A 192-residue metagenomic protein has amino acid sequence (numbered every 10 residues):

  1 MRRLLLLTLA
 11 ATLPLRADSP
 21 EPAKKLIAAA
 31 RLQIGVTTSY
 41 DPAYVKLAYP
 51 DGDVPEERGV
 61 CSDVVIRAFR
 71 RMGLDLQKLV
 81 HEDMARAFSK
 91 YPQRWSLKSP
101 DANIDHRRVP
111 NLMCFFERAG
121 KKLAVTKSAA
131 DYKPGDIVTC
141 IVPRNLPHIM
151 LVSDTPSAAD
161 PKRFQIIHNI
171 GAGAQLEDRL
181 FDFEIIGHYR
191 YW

Functional and structural regions predicted by a protein language model:
M1-L6: N-terminal export leaders
T8-A17: Hydrophobic h-region of N-terminal signal peptides that target proteins for export in Gram-negative bacteria
A17-G59: Active-site-adjacent structural segments surrounding the nucleophilic cysteine of cysteine proteases and isopeptidases
D18-S19, L47-E56, K98-A102, L123-K127 (+1 more regions): Second-shell loop/turn segments in exported
P22-I27, A85-I167: ...with weaker cross-activation on analogous glycine-rich loops/strands in unrelated enzymes
R31, G35, I66-L74, H81 (+2 more regions): Sec-exported extracytoplasmic/periplasmic mature domains
D41-S62, D75-S99: Acidic helix-start/capping segments at beta-turn-to-alpha-helix junctions
K162-W192: Low-complexity, Gly/Ser/Thr/Pro-rich intrinsically disordered linker/tail segments
